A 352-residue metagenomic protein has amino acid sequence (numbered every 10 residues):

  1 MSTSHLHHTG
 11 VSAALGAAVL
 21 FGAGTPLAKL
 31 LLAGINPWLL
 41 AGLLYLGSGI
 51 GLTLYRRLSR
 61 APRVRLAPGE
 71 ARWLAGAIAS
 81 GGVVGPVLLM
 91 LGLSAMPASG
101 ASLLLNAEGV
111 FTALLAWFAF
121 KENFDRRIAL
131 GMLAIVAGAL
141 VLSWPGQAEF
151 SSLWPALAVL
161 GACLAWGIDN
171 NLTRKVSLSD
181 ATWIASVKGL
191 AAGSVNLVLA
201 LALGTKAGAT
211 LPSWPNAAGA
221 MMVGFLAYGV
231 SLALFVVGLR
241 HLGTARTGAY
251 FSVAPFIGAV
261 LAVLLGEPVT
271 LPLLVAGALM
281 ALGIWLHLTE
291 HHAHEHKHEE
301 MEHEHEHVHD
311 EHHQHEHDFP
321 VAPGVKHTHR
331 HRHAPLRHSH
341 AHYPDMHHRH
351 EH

Functional and structural regions predicted by a protein language model:
M1-L44, S48, A148-K175, S194: Glycine-/small-residue-enriched transmembrane alpha-helix faces in small-molecule transporters and effluxers
V11-L15, A67-A77, F124-V136, P155-A156 (+2 more regions): Cytoplasmic-side transmembrane-helix entry/capping segments in multi-pass membrane proteins
G16-A18, A41-L43, P86, G100-A107 (+2 more regions): Helix-helix packing/entry segments at the starts of transmembrane helices
L20-L27, T53, R57-S99, L105 (+3 more regions): Specific transmembrane alpha-helical segments of multi-pass solute transporters/efflux pumps, especially DMT/EamA
P26-G34, P62-V64, S94, S143-S152 (+2 more regions): Membrane-interface helix termini and inter-helical loops of multi-pass transporters
L31, L40, L44, G92 (+6 more regions): Hydrophobic/aromatic residues within transmembrane alpha-helices of multi-pass small-molecule transporters
A33-V84, F111, A165-D169, S186-K206 (+1 more regions): Transmembrane alpha-helices of multi-pass small-molecule transport proteins
L52, L115, R127-P145, C163 (+4 more regions): Hydrophobic transmembrane alpha-helices of multi-pass small-molecule transport proteins
